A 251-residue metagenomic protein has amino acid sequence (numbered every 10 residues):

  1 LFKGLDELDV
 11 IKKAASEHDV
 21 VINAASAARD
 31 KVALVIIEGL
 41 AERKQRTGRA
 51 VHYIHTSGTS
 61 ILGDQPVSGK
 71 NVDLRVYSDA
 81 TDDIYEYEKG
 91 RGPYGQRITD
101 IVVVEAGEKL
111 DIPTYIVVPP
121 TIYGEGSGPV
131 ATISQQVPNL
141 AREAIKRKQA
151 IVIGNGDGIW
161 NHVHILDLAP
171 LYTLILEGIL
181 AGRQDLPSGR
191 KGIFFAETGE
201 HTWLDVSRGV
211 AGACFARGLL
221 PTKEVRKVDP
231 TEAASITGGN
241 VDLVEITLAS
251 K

Functional and structural regions predicted by a protein language model:
L1-T47, S57: NAD(P)H-binding glycine-rich loop region in Rossmannoid oxidoreductase-like domains and their noncatalytic homologs
V21, L168-Y172, A196, V206: Non-catalytic, hydrophobic alpha-helical segments
E38-T99, G107, Y115, E125: Conserved Rossmann-fold NAD(P)-dependent oxidoreductase catalytic core, especially the SDR/UDP-sugar
D100-G128, P138, I151: Conserved beta-loop-beta element that borders a ligand/cofactor-binding pocket
G124-P138, I175-I193: Glycine/proline-rich active-site loop of Rossmann-fold NAD(P)-dependent oxidoreductases
N139-L166, L171-I175, L186-P187: A conserved pocket-lining segment of Rossmann-fold NAD(P)-dependent short-chain dehydrogenase/reductase
G178-N240: Mid/C-terminal beta-alpha module of Rossmann-like enzyme folds, strongest in SDR-family dehydrogenases/epimerases
G239-K251: C-terminal amphipathic/interface module of NAD(P)-dependent oxidoreductases and related NAD-binding regulators
